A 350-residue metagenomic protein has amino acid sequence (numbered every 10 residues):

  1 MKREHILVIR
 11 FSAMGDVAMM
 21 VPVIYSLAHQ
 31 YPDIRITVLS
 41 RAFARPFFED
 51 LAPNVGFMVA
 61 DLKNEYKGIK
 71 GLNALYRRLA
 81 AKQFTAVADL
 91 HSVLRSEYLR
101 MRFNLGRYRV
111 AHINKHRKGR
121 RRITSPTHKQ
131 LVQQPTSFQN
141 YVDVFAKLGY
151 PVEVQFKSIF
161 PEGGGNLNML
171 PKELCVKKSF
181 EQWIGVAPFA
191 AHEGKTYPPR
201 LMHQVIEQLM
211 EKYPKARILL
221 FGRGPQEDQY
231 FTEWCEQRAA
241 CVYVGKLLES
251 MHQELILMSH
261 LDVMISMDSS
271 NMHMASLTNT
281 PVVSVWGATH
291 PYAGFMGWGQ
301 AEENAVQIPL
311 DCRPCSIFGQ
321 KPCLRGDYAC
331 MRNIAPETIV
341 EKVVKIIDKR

Functional and structural regions predicted by a protein language model:
M1-R350: Catalytic machinery of carbohydrate-active enzymes, primarily nucleotide-sugar-dependent glycosyltransferases
